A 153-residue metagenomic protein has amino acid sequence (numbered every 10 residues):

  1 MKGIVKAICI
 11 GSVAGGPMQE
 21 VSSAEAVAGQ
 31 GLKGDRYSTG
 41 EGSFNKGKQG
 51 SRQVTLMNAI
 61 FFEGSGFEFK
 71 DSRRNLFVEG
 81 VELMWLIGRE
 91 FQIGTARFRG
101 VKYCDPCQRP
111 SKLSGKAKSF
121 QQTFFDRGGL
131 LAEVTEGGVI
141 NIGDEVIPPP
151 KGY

Functional and structural regions predicted by a protein language model:
M1-Y153: Metal-cofactor-dependent catalytic cores
